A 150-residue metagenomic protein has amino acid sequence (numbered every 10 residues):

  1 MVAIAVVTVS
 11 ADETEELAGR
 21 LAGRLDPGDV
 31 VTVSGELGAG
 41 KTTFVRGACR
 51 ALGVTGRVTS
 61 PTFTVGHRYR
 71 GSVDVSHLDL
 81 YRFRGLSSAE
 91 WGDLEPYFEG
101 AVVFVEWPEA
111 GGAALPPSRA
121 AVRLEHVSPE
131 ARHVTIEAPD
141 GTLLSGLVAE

Functional and structural regions predicted by a protein language model:
M1-R20: N-terminal pre-Walker A segment at the start of P-loop NTPase domains
V2-A5, S87-A89, D93-E150: Short phosphate-coordinating micro-motif centered on Lys-Gly-acidic
A22-P27: Phosphate-binding P-loop
V30-T32: Short hydrophobic/aromatic beta-strand immediately N-terminal to the Walker A/P-loop
S34-E36: P-loop (Walker A) phosphate-binding loop of NTP-binding proteins
K41: Conserved lysine of the Walker
R57, T62, R68-E109: Conserved nucleotide-sensing/catalytic segment adjacent to the nucleotide-binding pocket in NTP-handling enzymes
